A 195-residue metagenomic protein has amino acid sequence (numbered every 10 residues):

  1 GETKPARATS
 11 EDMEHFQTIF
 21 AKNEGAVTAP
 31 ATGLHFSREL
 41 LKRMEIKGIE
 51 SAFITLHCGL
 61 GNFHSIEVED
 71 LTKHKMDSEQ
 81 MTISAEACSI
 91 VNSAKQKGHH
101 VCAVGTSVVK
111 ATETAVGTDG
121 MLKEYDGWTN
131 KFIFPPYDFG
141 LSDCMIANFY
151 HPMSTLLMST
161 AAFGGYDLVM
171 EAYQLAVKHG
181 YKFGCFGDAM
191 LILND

Functional and structural regions predicted by a protein language model:
G1-D195: Surface-exposed, charge/polar-rich loops and edge strands
